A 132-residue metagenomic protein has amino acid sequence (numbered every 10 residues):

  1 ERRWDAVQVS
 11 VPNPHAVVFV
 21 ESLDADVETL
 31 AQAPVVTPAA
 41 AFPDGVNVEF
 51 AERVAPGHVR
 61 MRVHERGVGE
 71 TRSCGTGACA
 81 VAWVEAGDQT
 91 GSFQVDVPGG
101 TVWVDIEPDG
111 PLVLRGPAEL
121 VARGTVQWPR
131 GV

Functional and structural regions predicted by a protein language model:
E1-S73, A82-V132: Active-site proximal loop and beta-alpha junction motif in alpha/beta enzyme cores
C79: Catalytic, metal-anchored helix/loop core of enzyme active sites in primary metabolism
